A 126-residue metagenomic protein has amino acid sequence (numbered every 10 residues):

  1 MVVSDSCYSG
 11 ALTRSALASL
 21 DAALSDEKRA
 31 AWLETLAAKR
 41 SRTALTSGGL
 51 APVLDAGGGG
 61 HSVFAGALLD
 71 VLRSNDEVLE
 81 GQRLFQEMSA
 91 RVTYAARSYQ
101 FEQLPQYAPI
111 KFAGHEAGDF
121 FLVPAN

Functional and structural regions predicted by a protein language model:
M1-N126: Cysteine endopeptidase catalytic domains of the caspase/legumain-like
